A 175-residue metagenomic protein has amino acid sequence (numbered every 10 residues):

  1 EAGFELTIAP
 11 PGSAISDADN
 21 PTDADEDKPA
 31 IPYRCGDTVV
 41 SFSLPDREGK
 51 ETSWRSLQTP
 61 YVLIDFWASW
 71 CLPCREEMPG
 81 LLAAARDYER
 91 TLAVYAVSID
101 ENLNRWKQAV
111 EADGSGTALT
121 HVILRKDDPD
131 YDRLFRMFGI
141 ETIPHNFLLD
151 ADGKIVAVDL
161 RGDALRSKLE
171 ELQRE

Functional and structural regions predicted by a protein language model:
E1-P45, R55-S56, N104, Q108-E111: N-proximal helix/coil linker or "cap" segments that precede and/or mark the start of modular domains
V40, P45, Y95, V110-F147 (+1 more regions): Short, internal strand/loop/helix patches that form the active-site neighborhood or redox-interaction surface
T52-S53, V156: Generic structural signal for well-ordered beta-strand positions
T59, D65-A83: Conserved redox-active cysteine motifs that mediate thiol-disulfide chemistry, especially di-cysteine Cys-X(1-2)-Cys
Y61-V62, H145: Structural motif
L63-I64, V94: Hydrophobic beta-strand anchors of alpha/beta hydrolase catalytic cores
E76-S115, D127-F135: Structural microenvironment flanking redox-active thiols in thiol-disulfide oxidoreductases
L148-E175: Thiol-/selenol-based redox modules, centered on thioredoxin-like and closely related oxidoreductase domains
